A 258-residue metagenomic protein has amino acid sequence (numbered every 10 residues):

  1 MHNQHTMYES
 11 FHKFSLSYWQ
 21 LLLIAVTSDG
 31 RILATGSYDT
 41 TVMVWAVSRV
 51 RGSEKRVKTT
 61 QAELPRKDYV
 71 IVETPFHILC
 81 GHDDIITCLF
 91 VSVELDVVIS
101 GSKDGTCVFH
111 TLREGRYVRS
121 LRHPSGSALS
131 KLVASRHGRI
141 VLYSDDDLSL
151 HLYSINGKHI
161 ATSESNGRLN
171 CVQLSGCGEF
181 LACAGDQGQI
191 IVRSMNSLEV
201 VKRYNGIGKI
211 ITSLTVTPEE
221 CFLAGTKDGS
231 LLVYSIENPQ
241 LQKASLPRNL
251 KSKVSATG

Functional and structural regions predicted by a protein language model:
M1-H2, V42-V47, C107-L112, L150-S154 (+2 more regions): WD40-repeat beta-propellers
Q4, S10-L16, E54-T59, R66-V70 (+5 more regions): Short C-terminal beta-strands that terminate individual repeats in beta-propeller domains, predominantly WD40 blades
W19-V26, D84-V91, G126-A134, G167-L174 (+2 more regions): Canonical WD40 repeat/beta-propeller blade segments in eukaryotic WD-repeat proteins
G30, L95, G138, G178 (+1 more regions): Conserved loop/turn motif of beta-propeller repeat scaffolds
G36-D39, G101-D104, S144-D147, A184-Q187 (+1 more regions): Conserved strand-to-loop turn within each blade of WD40 beta-propeller repeats
V50, E73, G115, G157-K158 (+2 more regions): Short coil/turn linkers that define WD40 beta-propeller blade boundaries
R51-K67, T74, R203, G208-T212 (+2 more regions): Terminal intrinsically disordered, low-complexity extensions flanking WD-repeat/beta-propeller proteins
